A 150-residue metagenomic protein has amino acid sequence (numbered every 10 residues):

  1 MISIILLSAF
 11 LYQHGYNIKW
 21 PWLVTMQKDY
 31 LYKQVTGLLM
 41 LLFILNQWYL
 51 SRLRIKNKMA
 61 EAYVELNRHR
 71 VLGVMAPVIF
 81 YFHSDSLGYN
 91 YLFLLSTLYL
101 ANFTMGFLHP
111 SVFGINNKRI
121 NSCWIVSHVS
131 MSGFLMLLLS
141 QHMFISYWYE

Functional and structural regions predicted by a protein language model:
M1-E150: Membrane-embedded alpha-helical bundles that constitute the cytochrome b-like, heme-associated redox core of multi-pass
